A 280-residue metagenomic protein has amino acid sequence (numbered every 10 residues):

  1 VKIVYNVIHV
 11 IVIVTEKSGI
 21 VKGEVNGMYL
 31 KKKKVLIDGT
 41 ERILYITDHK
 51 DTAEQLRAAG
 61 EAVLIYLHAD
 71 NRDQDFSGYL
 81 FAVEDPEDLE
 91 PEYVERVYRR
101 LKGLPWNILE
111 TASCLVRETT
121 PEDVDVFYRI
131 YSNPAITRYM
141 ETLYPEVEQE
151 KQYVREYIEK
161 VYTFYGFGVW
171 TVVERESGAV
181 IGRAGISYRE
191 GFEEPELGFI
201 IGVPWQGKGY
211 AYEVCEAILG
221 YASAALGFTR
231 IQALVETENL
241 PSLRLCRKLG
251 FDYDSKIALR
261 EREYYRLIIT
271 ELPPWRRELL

Functional and structural regions predicted by a protein language model:
Y5, V25-I43, K50-V63, H68-L115 (+4 more regions): Acyl-donor (CoA/ACP) binding surface of acyl/acetyltransferases
Y5-V7, V14, S18: Short terminal hydrophobic/aromatic SLiMs and anchors at protein ends
V12-T15, V116: Substrate-recognition element of Asp-dependent hydrolases with the DxDx(T/V) motif
H49-K50, G166: Conserved glycosyltransferase catalytic-site signature
T137-E156, F167-G168: Conserved GNAT-fold acetyl-CoA-binding loop/helix
E156-T171, G182: A short helix-loop-beta-strand connector motif used in the catalytic cores of GNAT acetyltransferases and, in some
